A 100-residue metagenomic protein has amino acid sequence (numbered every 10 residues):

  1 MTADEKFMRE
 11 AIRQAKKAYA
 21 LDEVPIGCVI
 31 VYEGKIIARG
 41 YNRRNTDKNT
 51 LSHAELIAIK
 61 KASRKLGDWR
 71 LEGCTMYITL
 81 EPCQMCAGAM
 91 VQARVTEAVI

Functional and structural regions predicted by a protein language model:
M1-L21: Short, basic/aromatic recognition patches
T2, R9, Y32, A38-I100: Zn2+-dependent cytidine deaminase-like catalytic core
D22-I26, E72: Short, basic and Ser/Thr-rich N-terminal targeting/leader segments
I26-G34: Short beta-strand scaffold segments in enzyme catalytic cores
